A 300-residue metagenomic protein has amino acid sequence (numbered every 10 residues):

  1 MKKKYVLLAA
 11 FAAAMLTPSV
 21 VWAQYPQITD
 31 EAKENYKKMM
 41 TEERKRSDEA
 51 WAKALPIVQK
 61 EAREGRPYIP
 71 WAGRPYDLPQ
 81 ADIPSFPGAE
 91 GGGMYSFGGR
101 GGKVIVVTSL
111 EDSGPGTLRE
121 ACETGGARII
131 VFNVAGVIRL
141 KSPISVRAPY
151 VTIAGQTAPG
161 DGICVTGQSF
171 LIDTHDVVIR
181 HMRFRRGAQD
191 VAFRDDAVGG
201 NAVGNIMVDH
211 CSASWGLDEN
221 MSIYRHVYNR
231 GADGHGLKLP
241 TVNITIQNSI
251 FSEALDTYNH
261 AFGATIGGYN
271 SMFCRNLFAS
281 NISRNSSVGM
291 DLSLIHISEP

Functional and structural regions predicted by a protein language model:
K2-V6, S19-E111, P115-I129: Extracellular "leader-to-stem" segments immediately downstream of a signal peptide or signal-anchor in secreted/lumenal
A9-T17: Bacterial N-terminal signal peptides
L118-G126, I138-A154, I163-R180, R186-G204: Extracellular beta-strand-rich solenoid/capping regions of secreted or surface-exposed proteins that bind or remodel
N133, A154-P159, R180, R185 (+9 more regions): Feature marks extracellular polysaccharide-active and adherence modules
Q156, D161, T166, M182-A188 (+6 more regions): Surface-exposed loop/turn segments connecting beta-strands in extracellular beta-rich domains
V165-F170, V191-G200, W215-T241, T257-G268 (+1 more regions): Extracellular beta-strand/beta-solenoid scaffold signature
T241, I246-Q247: Carboxylate/His-rich catalytic cores and anion/metal-binding grooves
S293-P300: Residue-level detector of conserved catalytic or cofactor/ligand-binding positions in enzyme active sites
